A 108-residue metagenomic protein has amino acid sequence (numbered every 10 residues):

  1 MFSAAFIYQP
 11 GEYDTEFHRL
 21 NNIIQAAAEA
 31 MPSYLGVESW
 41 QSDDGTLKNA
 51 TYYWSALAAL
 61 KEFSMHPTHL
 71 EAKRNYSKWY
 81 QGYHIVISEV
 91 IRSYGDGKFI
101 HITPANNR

Functional and structural regions predicted by a protein language model:
M1-K48, A58-M65, Q81-R108: Short S/T/G/P-rich N-terminal loop/turn motif that feeds into the first structured element of a domain
A72: A short beta-strand-loop micro-motif that forms or neighbors metal/cofactor- and ligand-binding patches at active-site
N75-W79: Arginine/glycine-rich "motif VI" loop of SF2 helicases in the C-terminal RecA-like domain
